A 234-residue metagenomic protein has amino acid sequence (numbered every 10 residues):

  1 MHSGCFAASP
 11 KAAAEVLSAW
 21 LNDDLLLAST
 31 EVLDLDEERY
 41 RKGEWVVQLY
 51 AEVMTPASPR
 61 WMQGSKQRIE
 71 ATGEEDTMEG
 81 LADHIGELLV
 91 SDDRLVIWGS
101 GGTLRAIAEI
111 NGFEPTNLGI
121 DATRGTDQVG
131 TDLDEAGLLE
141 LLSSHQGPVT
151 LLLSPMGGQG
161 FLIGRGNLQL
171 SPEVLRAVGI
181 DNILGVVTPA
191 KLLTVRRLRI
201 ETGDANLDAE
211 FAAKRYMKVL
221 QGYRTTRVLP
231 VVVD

Functional and structural regions predicted by a protein language model:
M1-P56, R60-W61, R68-S100, L104-E140 (+1 more regions): Active-site histidine-anchored catalytic micro-motif
G43-E74, A82, E114-P115, Q146-D234: ATP/nucleoside-binding phosphotransfer catalytic cores, i.e., glycine-rich phosphate-binding loops
